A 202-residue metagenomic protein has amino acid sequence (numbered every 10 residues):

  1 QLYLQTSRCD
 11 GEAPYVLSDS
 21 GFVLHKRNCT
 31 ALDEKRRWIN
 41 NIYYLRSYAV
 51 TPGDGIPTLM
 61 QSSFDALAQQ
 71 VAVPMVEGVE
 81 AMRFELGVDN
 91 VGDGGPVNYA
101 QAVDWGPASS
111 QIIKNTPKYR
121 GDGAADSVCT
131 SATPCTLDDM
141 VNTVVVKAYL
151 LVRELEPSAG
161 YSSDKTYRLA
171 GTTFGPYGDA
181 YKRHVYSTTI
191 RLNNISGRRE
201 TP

Functional and structural regions predicted by a protein language model:
Q1-V145, Y149, L155-K182, R198-P202: N-terminal pilin/flagellin-like segments and related low-complexity appendage regions
L192-G197: Helix-rich interaction surfaces within compact, conserved domain-sized segments that mediate assembly or partner
